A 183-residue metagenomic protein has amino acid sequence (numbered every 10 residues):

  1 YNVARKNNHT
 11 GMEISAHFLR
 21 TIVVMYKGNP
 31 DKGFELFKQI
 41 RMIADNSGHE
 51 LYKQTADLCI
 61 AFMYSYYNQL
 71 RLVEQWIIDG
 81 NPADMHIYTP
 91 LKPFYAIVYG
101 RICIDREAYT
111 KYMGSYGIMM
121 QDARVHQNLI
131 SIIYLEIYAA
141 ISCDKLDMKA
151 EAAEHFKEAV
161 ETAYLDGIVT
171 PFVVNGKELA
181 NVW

Functional and structural regions predicted by a protein language model:
Y1-H9, K38-H49, E74-M85, G117-V125 (+1 more regions): Amphipathic alpha-helical segments of tetratricopeptide repeats
N2, M12-N29, Y52-N68, P93-E107 (+2 more regions): Tandem amphipathic alpha-helical repeat scaffolds
H49, A56, E151: Polybasic, glycine- and aromatic-enriched phosphate-binding surface used to engage nucleic acids
L72-E74, P90, Q127, C143: Juxtamembrane segments at transmembrane-helix boundaries in multi-pass signal-transduction membrane proteins
M85-F94, D105-N128: A compositional/structural signature marking long, glycine- and acidic/polar-rich segments with frequent tryptophans
K111, I118, V125-W183: C-terminal non-catalytic interaction modules
